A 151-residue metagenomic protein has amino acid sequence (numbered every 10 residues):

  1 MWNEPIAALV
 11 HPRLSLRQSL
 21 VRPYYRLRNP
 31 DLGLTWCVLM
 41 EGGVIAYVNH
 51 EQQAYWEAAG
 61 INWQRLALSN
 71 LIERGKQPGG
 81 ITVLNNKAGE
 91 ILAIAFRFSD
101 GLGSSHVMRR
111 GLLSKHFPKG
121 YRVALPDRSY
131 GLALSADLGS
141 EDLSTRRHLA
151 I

Functional and structural regions predicted by a protein language model:
M1-G101, S105: Charged, alpha-helical interface segments at or near domain boundaries
S104-K119: A short, acidic, amphipathic alpha-helical segment used as a generic capping/interface helix at domain edges
H116-V123, D127-I151: C-terminal structured domains
